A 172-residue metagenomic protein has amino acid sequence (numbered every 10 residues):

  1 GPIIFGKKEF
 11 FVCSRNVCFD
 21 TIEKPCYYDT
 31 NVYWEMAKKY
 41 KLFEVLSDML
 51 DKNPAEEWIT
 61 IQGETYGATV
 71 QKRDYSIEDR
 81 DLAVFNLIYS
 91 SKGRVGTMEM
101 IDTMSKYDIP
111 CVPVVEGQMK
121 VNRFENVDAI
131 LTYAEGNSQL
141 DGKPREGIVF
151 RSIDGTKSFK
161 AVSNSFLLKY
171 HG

Functional and structural regions predicted by a protein language model:
G1-G172: Core nucleotide-handling region used for phosphoryl-transfer chemistry
